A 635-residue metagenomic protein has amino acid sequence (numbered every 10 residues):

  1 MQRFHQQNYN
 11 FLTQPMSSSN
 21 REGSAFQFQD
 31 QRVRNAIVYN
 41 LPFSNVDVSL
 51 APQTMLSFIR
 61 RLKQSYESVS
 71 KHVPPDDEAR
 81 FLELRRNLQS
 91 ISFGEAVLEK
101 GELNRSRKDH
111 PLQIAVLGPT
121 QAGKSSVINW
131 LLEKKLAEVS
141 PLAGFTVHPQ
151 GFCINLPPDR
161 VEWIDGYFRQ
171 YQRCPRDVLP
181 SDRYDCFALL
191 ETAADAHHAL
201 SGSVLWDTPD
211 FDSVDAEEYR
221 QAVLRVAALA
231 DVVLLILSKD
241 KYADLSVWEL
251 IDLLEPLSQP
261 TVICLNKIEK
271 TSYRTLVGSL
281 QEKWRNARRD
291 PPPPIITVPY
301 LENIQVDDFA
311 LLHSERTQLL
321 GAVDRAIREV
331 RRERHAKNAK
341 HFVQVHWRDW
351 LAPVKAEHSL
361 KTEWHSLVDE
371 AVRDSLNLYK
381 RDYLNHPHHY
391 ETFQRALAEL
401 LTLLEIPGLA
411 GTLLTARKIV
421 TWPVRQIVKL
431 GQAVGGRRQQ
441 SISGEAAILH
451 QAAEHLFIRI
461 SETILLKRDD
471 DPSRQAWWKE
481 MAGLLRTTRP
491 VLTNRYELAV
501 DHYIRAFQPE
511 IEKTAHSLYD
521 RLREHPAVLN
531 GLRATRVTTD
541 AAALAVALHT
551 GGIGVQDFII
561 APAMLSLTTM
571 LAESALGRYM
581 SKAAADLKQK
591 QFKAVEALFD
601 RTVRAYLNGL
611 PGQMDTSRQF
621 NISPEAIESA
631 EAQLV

Functional and structural regions predicted by a protein language model:
R3, Q7, P15, F28 (+1 more regions): Cationic, low-complexity basic patches in intrinsically disordered or flexible, solvent-exposed regions
Y39-H110, E315-P526, L587-F592, E596 (+2 more regions): Extended helical scaffolds that flank P-loop GTPase cores
A51-A194: Conserved G1/Walker A P-loop phosphate-binding module
P157-D159, D210-D212, D240-Y242, K267-T271 (+1 more regions): Conserved nucleotide-binding/hydrolysis micro-motifs of P-loop NTPases
V178-S203, R220-P293: Conserved C-terminal guanine-recognition region of P-loop GTPase G domains, centered on the G4
A199-A216: Switch II (G3) loop of P-loop NTPases
E269-R331: Canonical P-loop GTPase G-domain recognition
R523-A594: Transmembrane alpha-helical hairpins and terminal membrane-anchor modules
